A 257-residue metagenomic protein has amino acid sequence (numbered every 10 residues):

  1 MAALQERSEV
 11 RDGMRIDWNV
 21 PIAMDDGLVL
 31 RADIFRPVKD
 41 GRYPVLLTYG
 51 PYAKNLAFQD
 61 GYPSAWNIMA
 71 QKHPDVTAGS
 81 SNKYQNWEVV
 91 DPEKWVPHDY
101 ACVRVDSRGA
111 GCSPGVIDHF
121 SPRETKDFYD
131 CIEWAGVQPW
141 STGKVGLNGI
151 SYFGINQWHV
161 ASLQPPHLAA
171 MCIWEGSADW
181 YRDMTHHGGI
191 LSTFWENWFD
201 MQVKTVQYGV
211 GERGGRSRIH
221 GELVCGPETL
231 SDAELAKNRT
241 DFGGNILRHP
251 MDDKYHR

Functional and structural regions predicted by a protein language model:
A3-G41, V45: N-terminal cap/lid segment of alpha/beta-hydrolase-fold proteins
L28, V45-T48, V96-V103: A fold-wide structural signal in alpha/beta-hydrolase
A53, S107-G111, S177-A178: Alpha/beta-hydrolase active-site loop signature
N55, Q59, W66-S81, Q85-P92 (+2 more regions): Accessory cap/linker subdomain of secreted extracellular hydrolases
N86-E88, P97, H119-P139: Alpha/beta-hydrolase active-site loop
P92-C112: Conserved alpha/beta-hydrolase
P139-Y152: Alpha/beta-hydrolase fold nucleophile elbow
N156-V160: Hydrolases whose catalytic domains are alpha/beta-hydrolase-1, hotdog thioesterase, or metallo-beta-lactamase-like
